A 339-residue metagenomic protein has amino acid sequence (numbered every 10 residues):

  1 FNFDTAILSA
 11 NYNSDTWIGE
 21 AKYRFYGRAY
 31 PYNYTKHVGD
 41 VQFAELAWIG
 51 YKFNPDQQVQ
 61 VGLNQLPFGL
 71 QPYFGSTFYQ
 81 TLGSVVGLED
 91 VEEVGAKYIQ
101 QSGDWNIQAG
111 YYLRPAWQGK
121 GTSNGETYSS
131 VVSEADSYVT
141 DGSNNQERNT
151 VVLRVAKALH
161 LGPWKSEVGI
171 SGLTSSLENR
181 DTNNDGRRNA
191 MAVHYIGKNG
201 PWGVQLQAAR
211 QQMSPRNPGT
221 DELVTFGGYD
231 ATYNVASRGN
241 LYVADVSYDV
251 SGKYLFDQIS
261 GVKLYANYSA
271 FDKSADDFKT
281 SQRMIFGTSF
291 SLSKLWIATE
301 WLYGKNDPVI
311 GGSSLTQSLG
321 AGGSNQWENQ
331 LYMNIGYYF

Functional and structural regions predicted by a protein language model:
F1-A6, D40-E45, D90-V94, Q101-G103 (+5 more regions): Residues that define the transmembrane beta-barrel architecture of outer-membrane proteins
F1-G119, A156-H160, V243-D245: Outer membrane beta-barrel
N13-W17, N54-D56, S102-W105, R114 (+6 more regions): Outer-membrane beta-barrel channels and translocator barrels
A21-F25, V61-L63, A109-L113, V168-T174 (+4 more regions): Transmembrane beta-barrel strands of outer-membrane/channel proteins
R24-Y32, F68-L70, G75, Y79-L82 (+9 more regions): Sequence/structural signature of outer-membrane beta-barrel proteins
Q58-V91, A96, G103-N106, L206-A231 (+2 more regions): Outer-membrane beta-barrel translocator/channel fold
R148, K157-S274, Y337: Detector for outer-membrane/organellar transmembrane beta-barrel domains, recognizing the amphipathic beta-strand
L153, A244-V246, N325-F339: Outer-membrane beta-barrel "beta-signal"
